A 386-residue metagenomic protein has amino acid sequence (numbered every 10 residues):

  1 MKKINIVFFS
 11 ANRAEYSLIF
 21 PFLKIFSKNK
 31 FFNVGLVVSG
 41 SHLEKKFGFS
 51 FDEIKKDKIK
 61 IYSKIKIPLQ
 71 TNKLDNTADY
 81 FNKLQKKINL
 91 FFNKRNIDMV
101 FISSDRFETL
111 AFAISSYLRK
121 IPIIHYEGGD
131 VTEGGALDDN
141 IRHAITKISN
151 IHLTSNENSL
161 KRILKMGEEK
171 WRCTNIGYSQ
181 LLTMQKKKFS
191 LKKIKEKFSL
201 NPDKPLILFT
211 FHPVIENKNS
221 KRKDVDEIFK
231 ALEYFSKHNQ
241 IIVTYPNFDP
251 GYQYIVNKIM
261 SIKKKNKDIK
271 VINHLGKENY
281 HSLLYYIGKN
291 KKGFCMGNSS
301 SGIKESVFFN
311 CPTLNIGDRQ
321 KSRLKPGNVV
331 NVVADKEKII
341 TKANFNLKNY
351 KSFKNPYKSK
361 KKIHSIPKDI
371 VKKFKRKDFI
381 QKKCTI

Functional and structural regions predicted by a protein language model:
M1-I386: Nucleotide-activated sugar donor-binding and catalytic core shared by glycosyltransferases and related lipid-linked
